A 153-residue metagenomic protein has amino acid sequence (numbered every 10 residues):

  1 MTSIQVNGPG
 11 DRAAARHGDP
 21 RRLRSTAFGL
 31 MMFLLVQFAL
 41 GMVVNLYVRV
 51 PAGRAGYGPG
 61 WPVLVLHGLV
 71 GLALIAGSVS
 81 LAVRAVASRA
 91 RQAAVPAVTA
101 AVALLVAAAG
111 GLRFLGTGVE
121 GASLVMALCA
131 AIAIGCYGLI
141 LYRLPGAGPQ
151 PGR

Functional and structural regions predicted by a protein language model:
T2-R153: Polytopic transmembrane helical bundles with strong interfacial aromatic enrichment
